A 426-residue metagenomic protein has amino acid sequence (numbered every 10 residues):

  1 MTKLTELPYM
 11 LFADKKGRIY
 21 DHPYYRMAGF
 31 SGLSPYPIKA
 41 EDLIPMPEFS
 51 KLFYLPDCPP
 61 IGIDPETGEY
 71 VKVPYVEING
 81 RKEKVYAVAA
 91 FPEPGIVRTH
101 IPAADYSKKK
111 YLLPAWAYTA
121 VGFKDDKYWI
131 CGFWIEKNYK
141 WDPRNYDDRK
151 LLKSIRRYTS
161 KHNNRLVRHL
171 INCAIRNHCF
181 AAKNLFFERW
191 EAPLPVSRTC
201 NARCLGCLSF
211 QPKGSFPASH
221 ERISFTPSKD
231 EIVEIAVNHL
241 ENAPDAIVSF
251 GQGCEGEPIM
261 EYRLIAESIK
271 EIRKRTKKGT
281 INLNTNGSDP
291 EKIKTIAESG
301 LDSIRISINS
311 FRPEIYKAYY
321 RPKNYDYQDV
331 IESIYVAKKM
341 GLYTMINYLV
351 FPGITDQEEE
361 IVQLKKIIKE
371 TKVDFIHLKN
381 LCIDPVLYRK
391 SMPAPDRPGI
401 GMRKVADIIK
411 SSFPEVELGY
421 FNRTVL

Functional and structural regions predicted by a protein language model:
M1-K161, V362-L426: Auxiliary Fe-S-binding modules of radical SAM enzymes
N177-P212, A246-F250: N-terminal pre-triad scaffold of radical SAM enzymes
E191, P195, P212-E267, R273-K292 (+2 more regions): Core AdoMet radical
G253-E255, N286-S288, N309-F311, L349-F351 (+2 more regions): Active-site beta-loop-alpha junctions enriched in small/polar residues
Y262-K278, Y327-T344, D396-L418: Alpha-helix-loop-beta-strand connector modules within alpha/beta enzyme cores
E291-I296, G353-E370: Catalytic cores of alpha/beta
S299, M340, E370-T371: Structural motif
R321-K323, S333-E360: Conserved strand-turn element in the central/C-terminal portion of the radical SAM core barrel that lines
